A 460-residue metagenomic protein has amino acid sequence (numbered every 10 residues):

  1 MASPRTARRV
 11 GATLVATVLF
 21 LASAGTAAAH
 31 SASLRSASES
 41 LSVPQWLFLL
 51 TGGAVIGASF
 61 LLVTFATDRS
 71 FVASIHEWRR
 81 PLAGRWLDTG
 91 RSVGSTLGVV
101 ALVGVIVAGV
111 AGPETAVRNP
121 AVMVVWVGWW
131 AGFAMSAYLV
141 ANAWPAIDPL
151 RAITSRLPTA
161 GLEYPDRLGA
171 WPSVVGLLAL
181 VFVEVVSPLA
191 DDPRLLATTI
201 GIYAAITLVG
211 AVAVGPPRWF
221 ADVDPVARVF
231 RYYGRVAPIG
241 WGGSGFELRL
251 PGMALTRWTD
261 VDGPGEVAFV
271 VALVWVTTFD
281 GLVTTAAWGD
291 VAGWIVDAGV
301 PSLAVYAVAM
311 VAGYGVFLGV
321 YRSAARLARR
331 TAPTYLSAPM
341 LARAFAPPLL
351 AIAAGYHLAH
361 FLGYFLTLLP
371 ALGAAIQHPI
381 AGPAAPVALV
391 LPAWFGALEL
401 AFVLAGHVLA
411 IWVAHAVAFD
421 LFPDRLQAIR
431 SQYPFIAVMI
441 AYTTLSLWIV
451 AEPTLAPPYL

Functional and structural regions predicted by a protein language model:
A2-L250, L255, F279, V403 (+2 more regions): Transmembrane-helix bundle segments that line or gate the permeation/cavity pathway in multi-pass membrane proteins
L47-G53, I153, G169, L303-V316 (+1 more regions): Hydrophobic alpha-helical transmembrane segments
F220-R326: Long, internal scaffold/assembly segments composed of regular secondary structure
T277-T285, L318-R326, I352-H378: Transmembrane alpha-helix/helix-exit interface in multi-pass inner-membrane proteins
L327-A359: Alpha-helical transmembrane segments with an aromatic anchor "belt"
A338, V413-M439: Interfacial loop-to-transmembrane junctions
L349-Y356, T367, A371-A405, I411-H415: Hydrophobic alpha-helical transmembrane segments and adjacent short intramembrane/lumenal linkers of inner/organellar
L445-L460: Juxtamembrane boundary at the C-terminal end of a transmembrane helix
